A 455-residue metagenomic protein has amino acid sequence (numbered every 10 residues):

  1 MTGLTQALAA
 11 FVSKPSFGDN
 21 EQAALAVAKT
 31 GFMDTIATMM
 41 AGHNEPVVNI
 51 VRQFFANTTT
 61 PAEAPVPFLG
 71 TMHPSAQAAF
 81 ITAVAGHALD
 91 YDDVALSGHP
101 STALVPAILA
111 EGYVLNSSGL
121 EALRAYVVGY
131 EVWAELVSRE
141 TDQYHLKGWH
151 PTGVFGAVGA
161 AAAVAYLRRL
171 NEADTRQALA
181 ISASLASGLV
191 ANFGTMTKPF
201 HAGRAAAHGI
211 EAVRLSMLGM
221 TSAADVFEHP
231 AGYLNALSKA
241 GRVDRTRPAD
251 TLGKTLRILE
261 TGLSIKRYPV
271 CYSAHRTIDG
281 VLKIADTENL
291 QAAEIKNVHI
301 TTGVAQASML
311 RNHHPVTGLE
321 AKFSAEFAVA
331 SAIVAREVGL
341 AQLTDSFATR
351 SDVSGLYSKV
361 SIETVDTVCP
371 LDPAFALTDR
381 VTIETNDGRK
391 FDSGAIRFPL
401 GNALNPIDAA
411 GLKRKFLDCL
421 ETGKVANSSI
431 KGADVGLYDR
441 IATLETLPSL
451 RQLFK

Functional and structural regions predicted by a protein language model:
M1-G98, V190, G194-A207, R214-K455: Terminal-appendage/accessory-domain detector
L25, K29, M33, L104 (+3 more regions): Hydrophobic face of alpha-helices
Q77-A95, A103-S118, A125, V132: Function-dense linear segments that define catalytic or interfacial modules in macromolecule-processing proteins
V94-S101, W149-V154: Short helix-coil transition sites and intra-membrane helix breaks within transmembrane domains of multi-pass
S101-L109, G156-A163, A207-E211, A274-R276 (+1 more regions): Well-ordered alpha-helical segments within folded domains of soluble proteins
Y113-E211, A223-P230: Glycine-rich, mobile lid/loop segments that gate access to catalytic sites or pores
